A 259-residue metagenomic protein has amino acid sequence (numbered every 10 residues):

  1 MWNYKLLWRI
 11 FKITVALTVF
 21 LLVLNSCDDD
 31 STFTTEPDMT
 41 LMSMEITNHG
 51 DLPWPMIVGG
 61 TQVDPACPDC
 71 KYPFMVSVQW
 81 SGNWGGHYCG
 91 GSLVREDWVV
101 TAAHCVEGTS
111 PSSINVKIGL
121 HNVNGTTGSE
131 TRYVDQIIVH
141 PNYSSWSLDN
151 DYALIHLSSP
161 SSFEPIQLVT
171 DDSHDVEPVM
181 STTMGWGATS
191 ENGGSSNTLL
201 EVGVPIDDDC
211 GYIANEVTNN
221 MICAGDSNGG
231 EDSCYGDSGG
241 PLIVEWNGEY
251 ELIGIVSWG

Functional and structural regions predicted by a protein language model:
M1-R9: N-terminal secretory signal peptides that target proteins for export/translocation
F11-V19: Sec-dependent signal peptide hydrophobic core
C27-V100, T109, S113-L120, G125: Protease-domain processing segments flanking chymotrypsin-fold serine proteases, especially trypsin-like
E45, H121-N122, T131-R132, Y152 (+1 more regions): Chymotrypsin/trypsin-fold serine protease catalytic domain
P73-S77, Y88-G90, P165, I222 (+2 more regions): Structural detector of coil-to-beta-strand junctions
V78-S81, V99-A102, E107-N142, G203-D209 (+1 more regions): Conserved H-D interstitial segment of serine endopeptidase catalytic domains
S92-L93, H174-V176, G230-V256: Catalytic nucleophile loop of clan PA
